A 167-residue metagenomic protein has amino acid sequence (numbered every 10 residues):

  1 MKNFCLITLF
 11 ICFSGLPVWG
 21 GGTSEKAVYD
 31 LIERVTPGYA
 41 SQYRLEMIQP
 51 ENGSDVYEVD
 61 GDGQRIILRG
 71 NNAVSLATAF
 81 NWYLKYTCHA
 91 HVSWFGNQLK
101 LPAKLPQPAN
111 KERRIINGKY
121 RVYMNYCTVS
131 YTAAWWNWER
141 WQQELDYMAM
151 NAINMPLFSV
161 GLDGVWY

Functional and structural regions predicted by a protein language model:
F4-S14: Sec-dependent N-terminal signal peptides
C12, S54-G61: Short, flexible, solvent-exposed loop/turn segments with mixed acidic/basic and small polar residues
V18-G22: Boundary at the C-terminal end of the N-terminal hydrophobic targeting segment
T23, L31, P37, I48-N52 (+1 more regions): Feature activates predominantly on carbohydrate-active enzymes
Y43-M47: Generic structural signal for residues in well-ordered beta-strands
